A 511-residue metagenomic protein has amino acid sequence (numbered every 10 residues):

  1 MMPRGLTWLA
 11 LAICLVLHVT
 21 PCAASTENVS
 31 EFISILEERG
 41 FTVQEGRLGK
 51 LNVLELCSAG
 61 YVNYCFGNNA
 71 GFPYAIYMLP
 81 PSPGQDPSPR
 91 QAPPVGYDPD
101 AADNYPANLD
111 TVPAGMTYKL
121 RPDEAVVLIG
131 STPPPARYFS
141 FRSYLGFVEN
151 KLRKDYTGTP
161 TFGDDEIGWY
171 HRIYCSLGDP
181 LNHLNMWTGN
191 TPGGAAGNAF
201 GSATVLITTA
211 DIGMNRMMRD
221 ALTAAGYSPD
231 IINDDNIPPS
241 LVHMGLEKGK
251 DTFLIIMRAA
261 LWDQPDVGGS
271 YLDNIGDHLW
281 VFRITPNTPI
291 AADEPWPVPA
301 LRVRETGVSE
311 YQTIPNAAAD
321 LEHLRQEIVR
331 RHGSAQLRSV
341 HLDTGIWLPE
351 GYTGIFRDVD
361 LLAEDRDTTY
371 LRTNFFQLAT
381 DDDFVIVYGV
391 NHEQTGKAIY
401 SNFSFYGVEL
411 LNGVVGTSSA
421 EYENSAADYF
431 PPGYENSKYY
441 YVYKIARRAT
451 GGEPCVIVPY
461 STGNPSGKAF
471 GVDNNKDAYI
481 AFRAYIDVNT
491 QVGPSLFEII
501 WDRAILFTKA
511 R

Functional and structural regions predicted by a protein language model:
M1-L9: Bacterial N-terminal signal peptides that target proteins for export
M2, T20, W296-V298: Intrinsic-disorder/low-complexity coil detector
L9-H18: Bacterial N-terminal signal peptides
L17-S25: Bacterial Sec-dependent signal peptides at the C-terminal "C-region" and cleavage site
A24-R511: A compositional/structural signature for long, glycine/proline-rich flexible linkers and loops on extracytoplasmic
